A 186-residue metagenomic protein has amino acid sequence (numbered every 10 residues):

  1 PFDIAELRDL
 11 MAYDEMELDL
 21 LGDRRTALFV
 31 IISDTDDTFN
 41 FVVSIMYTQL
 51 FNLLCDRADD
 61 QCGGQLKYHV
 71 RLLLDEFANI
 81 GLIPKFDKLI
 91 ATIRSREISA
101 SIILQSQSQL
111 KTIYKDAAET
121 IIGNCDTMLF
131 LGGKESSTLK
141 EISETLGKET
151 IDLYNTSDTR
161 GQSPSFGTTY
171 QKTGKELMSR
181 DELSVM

Functional and structural regions predicted by a protein language model:
P1-I98, I113, E182-M186: P-loop NTPase motor domains
L18-D19, R25-L28, K88-A91, Q109-M186: P-loop NTPase motor core of the ASCE superfamily
L74, L104, G132-G133: Short beta->alpha connector loops at strand-helix junctions that form conserved, small/polar/Pro-enriched
A78, S106-S108: Acidic, glycine-rich active-site loops and adjacent beta-strand->loop/helix elements that engage anionic groups
S99-Q105: Structural recognition of the conserved hydrophobic beta-strand(s) that form the central parallel beta-sheet of P-loop
